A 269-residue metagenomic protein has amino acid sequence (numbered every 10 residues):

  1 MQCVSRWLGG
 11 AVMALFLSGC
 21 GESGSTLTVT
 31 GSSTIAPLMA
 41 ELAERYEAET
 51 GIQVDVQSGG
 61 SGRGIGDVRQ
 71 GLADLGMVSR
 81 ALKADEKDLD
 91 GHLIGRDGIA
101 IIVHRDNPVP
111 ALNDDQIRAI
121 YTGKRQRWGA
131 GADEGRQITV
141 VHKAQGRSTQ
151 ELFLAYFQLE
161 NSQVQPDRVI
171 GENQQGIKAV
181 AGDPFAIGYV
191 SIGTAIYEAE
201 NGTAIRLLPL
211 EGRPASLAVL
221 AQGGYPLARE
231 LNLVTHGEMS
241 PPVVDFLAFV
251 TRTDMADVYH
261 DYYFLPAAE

Functional and structural regions predicted by a protein language model:
M1-C3: N-terminal secretory signal peptides that target proteins for export/translocation
W7-S18: Bacterial N-terminal signal peptides
C20-L72, V78-E269: Exported/periplasmic ABC-transporter solute-binding proteins
